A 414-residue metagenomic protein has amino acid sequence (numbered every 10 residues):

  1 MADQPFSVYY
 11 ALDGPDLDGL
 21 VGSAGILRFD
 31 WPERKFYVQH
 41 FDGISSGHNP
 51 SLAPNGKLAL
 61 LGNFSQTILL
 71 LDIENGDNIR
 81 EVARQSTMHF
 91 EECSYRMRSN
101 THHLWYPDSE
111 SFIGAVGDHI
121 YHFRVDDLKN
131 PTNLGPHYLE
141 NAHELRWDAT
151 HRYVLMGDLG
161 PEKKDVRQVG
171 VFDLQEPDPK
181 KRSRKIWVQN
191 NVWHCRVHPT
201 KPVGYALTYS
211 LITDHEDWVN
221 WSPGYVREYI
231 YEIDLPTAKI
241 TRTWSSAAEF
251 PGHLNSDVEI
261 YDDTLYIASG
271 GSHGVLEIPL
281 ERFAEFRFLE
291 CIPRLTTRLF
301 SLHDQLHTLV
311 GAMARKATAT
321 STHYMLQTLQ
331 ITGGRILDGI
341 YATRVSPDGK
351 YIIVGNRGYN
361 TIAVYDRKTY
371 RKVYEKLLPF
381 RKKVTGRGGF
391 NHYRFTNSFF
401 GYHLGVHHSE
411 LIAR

Functional and structural regions predicted by a protein language model:
M1-V38: An edge-strand/N-cap motif at the start of beta-rich repeat modules
A2-Q4, P54-N55, P107-D108, A149-T150 (+3 more regions): Residue-level detector of Asp-centered blade-edge/turn motifs that repeat once per structural unit in beta-propeller
V8-V21, G157-V166, L207-R227: Short, conserved, GDST-rich strand-edge loop motifs in beta-rich repeat architectures
D13-P15, N63-F64, A115-G117, L159-P161 (+3 more regions): Short loop/turn segments immediately following the C-termini of beta-strands
W31-R34, I73-G76, V125-K129, L174-D178 (+3 more regions): Short loop/turn segments that connect beta-strands within beta-propeller blades
K35-F41, R80-S94, K129-P136, K180-I186 (+4 more regions): A short beta-strand motif characteristic of beta-propeller blades
I44-L52, H89-L104, E140-W147, N190-V197 (+4 more regions): Repeated scaffold domains used in trafficking and secretory/extracellular systems, primarily beta-propellers
